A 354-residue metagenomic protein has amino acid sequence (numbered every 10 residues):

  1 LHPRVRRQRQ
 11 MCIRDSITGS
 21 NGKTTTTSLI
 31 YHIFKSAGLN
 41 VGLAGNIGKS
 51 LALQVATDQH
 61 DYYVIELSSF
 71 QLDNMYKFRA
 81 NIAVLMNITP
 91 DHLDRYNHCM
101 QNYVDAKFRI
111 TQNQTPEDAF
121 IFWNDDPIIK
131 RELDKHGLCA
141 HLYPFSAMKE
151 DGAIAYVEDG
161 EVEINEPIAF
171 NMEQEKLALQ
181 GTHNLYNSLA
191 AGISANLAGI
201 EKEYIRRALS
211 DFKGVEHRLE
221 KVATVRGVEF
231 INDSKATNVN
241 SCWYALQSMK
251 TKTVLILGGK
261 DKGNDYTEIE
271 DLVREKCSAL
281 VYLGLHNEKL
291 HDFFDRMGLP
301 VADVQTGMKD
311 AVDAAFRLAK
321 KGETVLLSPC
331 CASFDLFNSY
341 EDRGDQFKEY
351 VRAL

Functional and structural regions predicted by a protein language model:
L1-I13: Single conserved hydrophobic/aromatic residue that forms the stacking wall/gate of nucleotide- or nucleobase-binding
S16-S28: Glycine-rich phosphate-binding P-loop
T25-L39: A conserved segment at the C-terminal end of the G1
L39-S50: Short beta-strand-centered segment that lines the nucleotide-binding/catalytic pocket of NTP-utilizing
D58-F145, A155-V157, M172-L179, D335-Y340: Flexible active-site lid/hinge loop adjacent to a nucleotide/diphosphate and Mg2+-phosphate binding pocket
F120-N124, I256-L257, K276-L285: Short internal beta-strands
M172-C277: Nucleotide phosphate-binding/pyrophosphate-handling subdomain across enzymes that bind or process nucleotide phosphates
T267-E323: C-terminal helical cap/extension that packs against the catalytic core of soluble nucleotide-cofactor enzymes
